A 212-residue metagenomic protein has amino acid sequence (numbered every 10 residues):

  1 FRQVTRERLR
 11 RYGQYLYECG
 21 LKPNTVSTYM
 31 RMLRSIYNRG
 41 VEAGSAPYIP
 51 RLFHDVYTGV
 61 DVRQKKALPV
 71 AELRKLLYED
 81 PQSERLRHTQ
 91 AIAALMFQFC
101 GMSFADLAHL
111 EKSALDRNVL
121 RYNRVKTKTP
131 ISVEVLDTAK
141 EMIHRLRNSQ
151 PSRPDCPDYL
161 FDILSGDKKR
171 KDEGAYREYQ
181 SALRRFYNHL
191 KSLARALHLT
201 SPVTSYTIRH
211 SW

Functional and structural regions predicted by a protein language model:
F1-Q64, E79: N-terminal core-binding DNA-recognition domain of tyrosine recombinases/integrases
E7, H54-D55, H109-N148: Conserved tyrosine-mediated DNA breakage-rejoining catalytic core shared by Y-recombinases
L9, L33, L95, L107 (+1 more regions): Short, basic/aromatic-rich helical patch in the C-terminal catalytic core of site-specific tyrosine
P23-S27, A105, V203: Short, solvent-exposed positions on alpha-helices
Y48-F104, A108: Basic, Lys/Arg- and aromatic-enriched nucleic-acid-binding interface segment
V62, I143-N188: Major-groove DNA-contacting interfaces characterized by cationic-aromatic clusters
R74, F97, A105-A108, D137-E141 (+2 more regions): Feature representing long, continuous alpha-helical segments
Q82-E84, E178-Q180, Y187-S211: Short, basic (Lys/Arg/His-rich) helix/loop patches that form interaction surfaces in the mid-to-C-terminal regions
